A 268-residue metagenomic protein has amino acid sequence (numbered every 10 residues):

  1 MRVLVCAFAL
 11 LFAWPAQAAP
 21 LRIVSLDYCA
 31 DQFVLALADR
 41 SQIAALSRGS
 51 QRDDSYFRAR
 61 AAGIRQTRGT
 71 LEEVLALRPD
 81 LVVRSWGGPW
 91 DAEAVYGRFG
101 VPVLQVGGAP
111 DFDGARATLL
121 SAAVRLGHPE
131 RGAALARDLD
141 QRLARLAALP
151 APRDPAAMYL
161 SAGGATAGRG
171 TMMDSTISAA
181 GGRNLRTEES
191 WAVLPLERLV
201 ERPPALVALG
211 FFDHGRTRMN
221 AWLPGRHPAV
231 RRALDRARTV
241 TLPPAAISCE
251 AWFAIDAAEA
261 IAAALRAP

Functional and structural regions predicted by a protein language model:
R2-P15: Bacterial N-terminal signal peptides
A19-R22, L81, D91-A165, R183-E189 (+2 more regions): Extracytoplasmic substrate-binding proteins
R22-L77, L81-G87, D91: A short, structured surface patch at a secondary-structure boundary
D27, W86-G87, E189, G210-H214: Short secondary-structure boundary segments
D31-A36, Q51-Y56, A165-R169, L209 (+2 more regions): Short, solvent-exposed loop/turn elements at domain surfaces
D39, R60, R98-V101, A180 (+1 more regions): Short, structured coil segments at secondary-structure junctions
R48-R52, R60-G63, T166-A192: Alpha-helical, coiled-coil/dimerization segments enriched in small aliphatic residues
R78-V82, R202-A208: Alpha-to-beta junction loops
